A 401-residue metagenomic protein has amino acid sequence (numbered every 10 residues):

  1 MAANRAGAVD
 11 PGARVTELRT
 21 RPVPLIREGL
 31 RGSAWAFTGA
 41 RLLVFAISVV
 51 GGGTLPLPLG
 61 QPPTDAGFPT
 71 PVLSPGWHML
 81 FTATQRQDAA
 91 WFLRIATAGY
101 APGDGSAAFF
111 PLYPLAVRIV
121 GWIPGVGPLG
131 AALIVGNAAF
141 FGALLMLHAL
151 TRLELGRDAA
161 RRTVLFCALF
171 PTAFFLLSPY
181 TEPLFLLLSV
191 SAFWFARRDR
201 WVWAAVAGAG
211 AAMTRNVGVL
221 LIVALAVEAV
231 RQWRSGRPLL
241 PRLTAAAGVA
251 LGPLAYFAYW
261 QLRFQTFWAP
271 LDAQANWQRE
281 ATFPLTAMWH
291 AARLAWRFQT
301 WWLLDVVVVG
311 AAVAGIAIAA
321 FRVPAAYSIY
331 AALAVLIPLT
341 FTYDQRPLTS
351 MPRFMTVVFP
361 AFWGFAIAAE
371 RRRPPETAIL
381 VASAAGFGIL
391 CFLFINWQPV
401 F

Functional and structural regions predicted by a protein language model:
L43-Q61, T84, I222-A331: Membrane-lumen/periplasm interface segments of specific transmembrane helices in polyprenyl phosphate-linked
A83-G125, P284-M288: Short hydrophobic/aromatic helix or loop-helix immediately within or flanking a transmembrane segment in polytopic
A107, P111, L115, I123-G142 (+1 more regions): Loop-to-helix entry region of an early transmembrane alpha helix in multi-pass inner-membrane enzymes
I119, A131-E154, A314-I318: Transmembrane-helix motifs of polytopic, lipid-linked glycan transferases
G127-G130, L147-L169, L187, I329: Transmembrane-helix signature of polytopic, membrane-embedded enzymes that assemble or transfer cell-envelope glycans
M146, F166-L169, L184-W203, I222 (+1 more regions): Specific aromatic-rich, kink-prone transmembrane helix
S178-L184, M351: Short acidic/glycine- and proline-prone juxtamembrane loop motifs at membrane-interface regions of multi-pass membrane
A247-P253, R371-P399: Signature aromatic-anchored transmembrane alpha helix within multi-pass, membrane-resident enzymes that catalyze glycan
